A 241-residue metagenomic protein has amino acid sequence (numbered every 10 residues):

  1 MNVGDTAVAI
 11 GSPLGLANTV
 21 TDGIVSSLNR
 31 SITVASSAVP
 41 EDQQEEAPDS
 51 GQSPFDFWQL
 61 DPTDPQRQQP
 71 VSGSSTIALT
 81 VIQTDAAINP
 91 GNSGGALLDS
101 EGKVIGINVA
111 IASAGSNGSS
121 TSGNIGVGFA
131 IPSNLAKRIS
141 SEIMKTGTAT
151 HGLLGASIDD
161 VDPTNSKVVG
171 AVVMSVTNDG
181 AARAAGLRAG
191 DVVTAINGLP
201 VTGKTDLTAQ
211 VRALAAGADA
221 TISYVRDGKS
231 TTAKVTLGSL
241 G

Functional and structural regions predicted by a protein language model:
N2-D5, G11, S72, A86 (+4 more regions): C-terminal recognition in membrane/secretory proteostasis and scaffolding
I10-I24, N29-G94, D99-S133, S140: Active-site loop architecture of trypsin-fold serine endopeptidases
